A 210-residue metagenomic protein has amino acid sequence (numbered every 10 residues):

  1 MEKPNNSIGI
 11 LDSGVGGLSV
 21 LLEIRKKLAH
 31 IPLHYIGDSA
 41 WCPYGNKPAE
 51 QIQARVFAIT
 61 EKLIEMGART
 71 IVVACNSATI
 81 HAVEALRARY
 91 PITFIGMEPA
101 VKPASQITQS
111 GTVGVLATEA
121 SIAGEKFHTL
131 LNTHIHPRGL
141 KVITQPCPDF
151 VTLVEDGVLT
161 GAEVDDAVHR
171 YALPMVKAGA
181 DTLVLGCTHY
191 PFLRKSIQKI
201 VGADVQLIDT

Functional and structural regions predicted by a protein language model:
M1-T210: Non-catalytic structural scaffold of enzyme domains
